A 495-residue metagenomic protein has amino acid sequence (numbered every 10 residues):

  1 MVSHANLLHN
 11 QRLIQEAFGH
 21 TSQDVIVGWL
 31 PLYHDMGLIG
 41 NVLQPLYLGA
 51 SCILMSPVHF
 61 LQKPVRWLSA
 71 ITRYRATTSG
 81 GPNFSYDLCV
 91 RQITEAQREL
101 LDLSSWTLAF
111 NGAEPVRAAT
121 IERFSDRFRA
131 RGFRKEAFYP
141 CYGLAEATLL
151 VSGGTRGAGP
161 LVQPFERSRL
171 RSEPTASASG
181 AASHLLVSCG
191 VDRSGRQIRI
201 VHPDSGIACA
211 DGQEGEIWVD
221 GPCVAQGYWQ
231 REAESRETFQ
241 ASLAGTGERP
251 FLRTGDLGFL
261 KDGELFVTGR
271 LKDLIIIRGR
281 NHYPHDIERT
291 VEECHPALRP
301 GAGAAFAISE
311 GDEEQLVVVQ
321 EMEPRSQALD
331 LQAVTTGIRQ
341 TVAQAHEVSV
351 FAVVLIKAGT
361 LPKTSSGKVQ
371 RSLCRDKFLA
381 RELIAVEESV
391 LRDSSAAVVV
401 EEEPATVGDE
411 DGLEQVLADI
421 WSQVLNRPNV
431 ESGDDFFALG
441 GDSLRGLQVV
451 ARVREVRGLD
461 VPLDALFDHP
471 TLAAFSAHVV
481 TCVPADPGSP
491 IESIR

Functional and structural regions predicted by a protein language model:
M1-H9: Conserved AMP-binding A3 loop
L8-V25, D35-T77, Q92-Q97, R156: Conserved AMP-binding/adenylation subdomain of ANL enzymes
A50, R73-G81, Q92-S183, Q197 (+1 more regions): Gly/Ser/Thr-rich phosphate-binding loop
V187-R199, P203-G212, E216-N281: Conserved ATP-binding/catalytic segment of the ANL
V224, E264-T290, P324-L329, A345-V350 (+3 more regions): Adenylate-forming
G255-L257, L274, T290-E323, S349-L355 (+2 more regions): C-terminal boundary motif of the adenylate-forming
G301-A302, I308, D312-E314, A343-V369 (+3 more regions): AMP-binding/adenylate-forming catalytic domain of the ANL superfamily
A396-V430, L444-V456: Thiotemplate assembly-line natural product biosynthesis machinery
